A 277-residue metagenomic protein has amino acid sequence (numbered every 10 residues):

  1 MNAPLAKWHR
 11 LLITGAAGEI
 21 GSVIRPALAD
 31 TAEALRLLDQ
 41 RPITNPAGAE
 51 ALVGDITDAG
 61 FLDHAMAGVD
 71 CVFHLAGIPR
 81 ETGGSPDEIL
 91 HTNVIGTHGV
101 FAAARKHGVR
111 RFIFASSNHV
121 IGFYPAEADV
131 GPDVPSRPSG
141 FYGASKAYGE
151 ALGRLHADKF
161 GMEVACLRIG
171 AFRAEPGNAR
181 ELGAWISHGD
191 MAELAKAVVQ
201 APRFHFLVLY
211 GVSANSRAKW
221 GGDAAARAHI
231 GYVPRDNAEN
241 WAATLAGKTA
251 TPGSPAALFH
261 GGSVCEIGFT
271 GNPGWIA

Functional and structural regions predicted by a protein language model:
W8-D30: N-terminal Rossmann NAD(P)H-binding glycine-rich loop of SDR-like oxidoreductase domains
T44, G54-T92: NAD(P)H-binding glycine-rich loop region in Rossmannoid oxidoreductase-like domains and their noncatalytic homologs
T57, E88-G99, H107, N118 (+3 more regions): Glycine-rich NAD(P)-binding loop of the Rossmann-fold in SDR/ketoreductase-type enzymes
H91, P125-G161: Catalytic helix-loop patch of NAD(P)-dependent Rossmann-fold dehydrogenases
G99-R137: Conserved Rossmann-fold NAD(P)-dependent oxidoreductase catalytic core, especially the SDR/UDP-sugar
R137, M162-L182, R217: Flexible, glycine-rich beta-alpha linker
I169-E175, W185-F206, A214: Alpha-helical substrate-binding/gating segment
L207-L209, S216-V233, T244-G274: Conserved C-terminal active-site "lid" loop/helix of NAD(P)H-dependent oxidoreductases that clamps the redox cofactor
